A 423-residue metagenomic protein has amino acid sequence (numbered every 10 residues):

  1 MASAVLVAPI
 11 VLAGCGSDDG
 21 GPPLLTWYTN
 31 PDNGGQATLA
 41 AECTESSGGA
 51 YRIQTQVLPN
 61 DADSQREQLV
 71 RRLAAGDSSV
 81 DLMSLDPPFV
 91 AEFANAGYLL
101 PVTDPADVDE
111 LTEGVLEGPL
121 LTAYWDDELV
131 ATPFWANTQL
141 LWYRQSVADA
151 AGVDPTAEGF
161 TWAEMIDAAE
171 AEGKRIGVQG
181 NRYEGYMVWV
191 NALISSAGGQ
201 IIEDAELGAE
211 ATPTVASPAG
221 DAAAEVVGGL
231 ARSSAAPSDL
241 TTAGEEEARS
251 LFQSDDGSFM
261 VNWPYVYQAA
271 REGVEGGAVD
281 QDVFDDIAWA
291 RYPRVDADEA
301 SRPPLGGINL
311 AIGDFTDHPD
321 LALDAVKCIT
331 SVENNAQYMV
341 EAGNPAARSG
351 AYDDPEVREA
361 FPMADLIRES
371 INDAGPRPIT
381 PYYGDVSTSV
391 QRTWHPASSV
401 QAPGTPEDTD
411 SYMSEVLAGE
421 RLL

Functional and structural regions predicted by a protein language model:
A2, A8-A91, V108, E415-L423: Conserved N-terminal structural module of periplasmic/extracytoplasmic solute-binding proteins
V70-R72, S79-D81, D109-S146, D298-R302 (+1 more regions): A structural signal for short loop-to-beta-strand junctions that line the ligand-binding cleft of periplasmic/secreted
P87-T138, F284-A290, E359: Hinge/lid segment of periplasmic solute-binding proteins
T103-V115, E158, G180, G199-A222 (+5 more regions): Short, solvent-exposed loop/beta-turn-alpha elements that line the ligand-binding surface or hinge of extracytoplasmic
V130-F134, Q139, A163-A219: Extracytoplasmic/periplasmic solute-binding protein
D149, E369-L423: Conserved C-terminal helix/tail region of periplasmic/extracytoplasmic solute-binding proteins
D167-E170, G208-T241, A288, Y292: Glycine-centered hinge/linker elements that transmit conformational signals in sensory and ligand-binding systems
Y265-V283, V295-T393: C-terminal lobe and pocket-closing loops of periplasmic/extracytoplasmic Venus-flytrap solute-binding proteins
